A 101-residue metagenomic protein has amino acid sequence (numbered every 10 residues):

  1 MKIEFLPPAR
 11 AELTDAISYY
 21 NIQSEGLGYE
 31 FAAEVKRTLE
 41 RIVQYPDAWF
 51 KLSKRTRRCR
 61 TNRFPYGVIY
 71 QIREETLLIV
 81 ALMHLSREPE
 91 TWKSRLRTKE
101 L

Functional and structural regions predicted by a protein language model:
M1-A32: Arg/Lys-rich, positively charged N-terminal/basic patches that mediate binding to nucleic acids
I3-E4, I17, L52, V68 (+1 more regions): Alpha-helical transmembrane segments and membrane-interface helix-loop junctions in multi-pass membrane proteins
A9, V35, Y70: GIY-YIG nuclease signature motif recognition
Y19-I22, R41-Y45, E74: Conserved amphipathic alpha-helical interaction elements at protein-protein interfaces in regulatory, energy-coupling
Y29-E30, F50-L52, T91: Short, hydrophobic secondary-structure boundary micro-motifs
R37-N62: A short, surface-exposed loop/turn module that caps and links secondary-structure elements
G67, Q71-L101: Enriched for short, Lys/Arg-rich terminal
